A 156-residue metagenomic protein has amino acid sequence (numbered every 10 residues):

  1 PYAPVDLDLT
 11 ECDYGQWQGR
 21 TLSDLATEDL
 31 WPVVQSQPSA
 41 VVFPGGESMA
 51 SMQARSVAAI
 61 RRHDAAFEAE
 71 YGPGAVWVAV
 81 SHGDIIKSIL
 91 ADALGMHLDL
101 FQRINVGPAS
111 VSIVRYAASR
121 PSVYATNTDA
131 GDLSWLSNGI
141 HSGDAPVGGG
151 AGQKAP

Functional and structural regions predicted by a protein language model:
P1-P32, P156: Phosphate-coordination/substrate-recognition cap region in phosphate-metabolizing enzymes
L9-E11, A40, S112, A117 (+1 more regions): Short, solvent-exposed coil/turn elements at secondary-structure transition points
Q16, D24, E28-D29, R115-P156: An N-terminal RHG(E/S)-centered segment typical of histidine phosphatases
Q18-T21, D92-M96, N138-G139: Short, glycine/charged-enriched secondary-structure capping and boundary segments
L30-S51, V147-A151: Short glycine/proline- and acidic residue-enriched helix-loop micro-motifs that form flexible lids or anion-recognition
S51-A58: A non-catalytic, amphipathic alpha-helix used as a structural packing/dimerization or gating element in enzyme scaffolds
A58-R120: Active-site-adjacent alpha-helix immediately C-terminal to a catalytic or transition-state-stabilizing loop
